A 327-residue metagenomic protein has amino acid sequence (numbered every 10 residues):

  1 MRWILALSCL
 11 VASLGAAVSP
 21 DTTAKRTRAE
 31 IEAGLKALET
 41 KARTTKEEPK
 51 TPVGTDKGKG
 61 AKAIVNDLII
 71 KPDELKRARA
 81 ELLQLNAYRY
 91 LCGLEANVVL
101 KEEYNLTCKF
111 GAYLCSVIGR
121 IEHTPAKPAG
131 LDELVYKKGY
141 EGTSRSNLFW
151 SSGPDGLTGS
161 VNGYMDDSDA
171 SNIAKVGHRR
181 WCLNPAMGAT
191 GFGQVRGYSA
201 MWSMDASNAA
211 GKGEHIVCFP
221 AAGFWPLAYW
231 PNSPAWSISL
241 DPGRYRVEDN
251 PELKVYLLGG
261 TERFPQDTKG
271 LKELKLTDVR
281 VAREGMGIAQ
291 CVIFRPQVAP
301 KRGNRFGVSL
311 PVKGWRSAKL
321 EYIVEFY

Functional and structural regions predicted by a protein language model:
M1-I4: Positively charged n-region of N-terminal signal peptides that target proteins for export
S8-A17: Hydrophobic h-region of N-terminal signal peptides that target proteins for export in Gram-negative bacteria
A17-Y327: Functional surface patches built around histidine and acidic residues
